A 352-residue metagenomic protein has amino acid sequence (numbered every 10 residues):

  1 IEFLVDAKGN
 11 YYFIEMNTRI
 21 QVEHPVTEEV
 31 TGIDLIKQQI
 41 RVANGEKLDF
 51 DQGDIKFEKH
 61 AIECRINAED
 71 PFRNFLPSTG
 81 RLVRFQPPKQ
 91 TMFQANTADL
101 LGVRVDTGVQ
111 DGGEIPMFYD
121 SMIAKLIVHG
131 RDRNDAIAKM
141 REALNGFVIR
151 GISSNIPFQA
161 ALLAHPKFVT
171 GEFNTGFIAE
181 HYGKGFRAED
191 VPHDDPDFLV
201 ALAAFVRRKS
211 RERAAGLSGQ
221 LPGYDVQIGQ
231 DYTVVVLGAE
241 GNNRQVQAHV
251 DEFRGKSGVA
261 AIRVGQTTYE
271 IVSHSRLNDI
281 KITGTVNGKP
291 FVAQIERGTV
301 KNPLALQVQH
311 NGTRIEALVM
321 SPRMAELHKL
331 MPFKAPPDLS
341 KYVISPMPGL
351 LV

Functional and structural regions predicted by a protein language model:
I1-Q21: Conserved metal-phosphate-binding beta-hairpin within the catalytic cores of diverse ATP-dependent phosphoryl-transfer
E2-V5, G53-K56, N74, I115-F118 (+4 more regions): Replace "in large, NTP-powered and nucleic-acid-processing enzymes" with "in large, NTP-powered factors and other
L4, Q21, P25-E270: Catalytic cores of soluble metabolic enzymes centered on carboxylation/carboxyl-transfer
E63, R73, N174, N287-R323: Structured, non-catalytic alpha/beta "coupling" segments that mediate domain-domain communication and provide generic
L237-R244, G265-T267, N287-K289, Q309-T313 (+1 more regions): Short strand-coil-strand connectors
A325-P332, L339: Structural preference for solvent-exposed beta-strand-turn elements and adjacent flexible terminal/loop segments within
K334-V352: Structured functional modules or segments
